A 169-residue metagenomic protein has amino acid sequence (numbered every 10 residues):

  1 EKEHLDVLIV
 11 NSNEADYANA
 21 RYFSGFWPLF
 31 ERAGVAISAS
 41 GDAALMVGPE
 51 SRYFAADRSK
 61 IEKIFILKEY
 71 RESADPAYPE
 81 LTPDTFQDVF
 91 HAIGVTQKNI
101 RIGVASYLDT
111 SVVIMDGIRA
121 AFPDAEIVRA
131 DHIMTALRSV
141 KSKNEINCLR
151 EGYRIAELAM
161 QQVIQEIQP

Functional and structural regions predicted by a protein language model:
E1-A159: A composition/biophysics-driven feature that prefers long, compositionally simple stretches
Q161-P169: C-terminal helix-coil-helix/basic helical segment that borders enzyme active sites and/or dimer interfaces and provides
